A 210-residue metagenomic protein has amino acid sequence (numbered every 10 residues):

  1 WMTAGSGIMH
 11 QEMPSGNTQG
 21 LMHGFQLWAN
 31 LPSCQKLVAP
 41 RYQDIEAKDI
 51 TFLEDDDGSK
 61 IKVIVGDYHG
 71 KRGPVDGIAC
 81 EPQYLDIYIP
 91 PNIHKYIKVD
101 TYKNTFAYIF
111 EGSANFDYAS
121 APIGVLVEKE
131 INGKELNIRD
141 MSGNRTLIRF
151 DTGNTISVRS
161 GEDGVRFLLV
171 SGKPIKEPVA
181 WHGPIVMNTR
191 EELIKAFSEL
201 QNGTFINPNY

Functional and structural regions predicted by a protein language model:
W1-Y210: Jelly-roll (double-stranded beta-helix
